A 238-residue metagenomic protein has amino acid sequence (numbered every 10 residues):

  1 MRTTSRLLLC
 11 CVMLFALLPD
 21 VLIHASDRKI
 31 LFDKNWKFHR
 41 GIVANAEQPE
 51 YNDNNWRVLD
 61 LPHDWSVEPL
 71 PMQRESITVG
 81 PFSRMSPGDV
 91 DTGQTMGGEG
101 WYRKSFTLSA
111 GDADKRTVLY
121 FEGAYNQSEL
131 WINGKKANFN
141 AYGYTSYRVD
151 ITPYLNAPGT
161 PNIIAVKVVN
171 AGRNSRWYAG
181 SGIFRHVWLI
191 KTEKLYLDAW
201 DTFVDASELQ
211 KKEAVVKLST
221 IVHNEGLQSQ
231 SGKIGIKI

Functional and structural regions predicted by a protein language model:
R2-C10: Sec-dependent signal peptide recognition, specifically the positively charged N-region followed immediately by
C10-D20: Bacterial N-terminal signal peptides
M13, L119, L130, I234-I236: Hydrophobic beta-strand segments
A25-Y120, N174, G180-I183, L195: Extended carbohydrate-recognition surfaces in non-catalytic/accessory domains of CAZymes and lectin-like proteins
R40-I42, T92, M96-W200, E225-G226: Accessory beta-strand-rich segments of carbohydrate-active enzymes
W200-A206: Short, solvent-exposed loop/edge segments of extracellular or virion-exposed proteins
A206-A214: Short, solvent-exposed loop/linker segments at the N-terminal edge of repeated beta-sheet extracellular domains
V215-I238: Beta-strand-rich binding/interaction modules
